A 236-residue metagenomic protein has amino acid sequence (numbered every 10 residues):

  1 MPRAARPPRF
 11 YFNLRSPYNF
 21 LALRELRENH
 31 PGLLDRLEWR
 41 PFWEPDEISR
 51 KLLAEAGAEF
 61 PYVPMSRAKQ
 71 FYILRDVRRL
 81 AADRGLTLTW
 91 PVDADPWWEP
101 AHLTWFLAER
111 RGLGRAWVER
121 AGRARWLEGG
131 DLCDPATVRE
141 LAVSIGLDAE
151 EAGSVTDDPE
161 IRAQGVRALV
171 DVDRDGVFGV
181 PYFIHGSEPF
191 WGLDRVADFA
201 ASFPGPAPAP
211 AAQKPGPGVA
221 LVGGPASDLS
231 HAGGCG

Functional and structural regions predicted by a protein language model:
M1: Non-catalytic, low-structured ubiquitin/UBL-interacting segments
A4-D35, R120-G236: C-terminal cap of thioredoxin/glutaredoxin-like
F20-R125, P217-G218, G224, G233: Structural alpha/beta surface segment adjacent to cysteine/selenocysteine redox centers across thiol/disulfide enzymes
